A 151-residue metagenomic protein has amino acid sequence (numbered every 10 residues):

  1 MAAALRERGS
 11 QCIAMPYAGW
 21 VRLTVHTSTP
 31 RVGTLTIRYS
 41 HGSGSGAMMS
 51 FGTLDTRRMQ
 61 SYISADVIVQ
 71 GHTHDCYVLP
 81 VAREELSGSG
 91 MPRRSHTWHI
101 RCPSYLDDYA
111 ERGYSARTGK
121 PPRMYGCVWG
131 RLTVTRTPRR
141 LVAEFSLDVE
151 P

Functional and structural regions predicted by a protein language model:
M1-A14: Active-site neighborhood of divalent metal-dependent phosphoester bond hydrolases
M1-A3, V21-L23, L79-E85: Short, well-ordered amphipathic alpha-helices
M15, Y39-S40: Catalytic-core segments of thiol-dependent peptidases
Y17-G19: Structured, amphipathic secondary-structure segments that form assembly/contact surfaces in multi-subunit
V21-I37, R94-H96: Beta-strand-turn-beta hairpins that frame and shape the catalytic cleft of phosphate-ester-processing enzymes
T24-H26, T133, E150: A structural detector for beta-sheet-dominated domains
T36, S43-R140: Conserved beta-sheet core of the metallophosphoesterase superfamily
L106, E144-P151: Short, solvent-exposed aromatic-acidic interface loops
